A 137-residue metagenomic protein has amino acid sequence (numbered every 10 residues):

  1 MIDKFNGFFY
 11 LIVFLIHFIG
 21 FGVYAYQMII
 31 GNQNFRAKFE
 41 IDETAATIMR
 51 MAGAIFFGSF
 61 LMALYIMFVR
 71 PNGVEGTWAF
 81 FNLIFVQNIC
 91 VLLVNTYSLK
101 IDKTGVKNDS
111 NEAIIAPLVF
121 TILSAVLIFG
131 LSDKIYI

Functional and structural regions predicted by a protein language model:
M1-G20: Hydrophobic transmembrane alpha-helical segments in integral membrane proteins
K4, V126-I137: Juxtamembrane boundary at the C-terminal end of a transmembrane helix
I16-I48: Hydrophobic transmembrane helix segments
I19, Y24, A46-F68, V86-I89: Core segments of alpha-helical transmembrane spans in multipass integral membrane proteins
I41-F56, F80-I84, V106-F120: Juxtamembrane helix-loop boundaries in multi-pass membrane proteins
A63-N82, V86, K100: Juxtamembrane helix-break-helix junctions at the cytosolic face of small multi-pass alpha-helical membrane proteins
F80-S98, P117-S124: Hydrophobic alpha-helical membrane segments
L93-A113, S132: Membrane-helix boundary connector in multi-pass membrane proteins
